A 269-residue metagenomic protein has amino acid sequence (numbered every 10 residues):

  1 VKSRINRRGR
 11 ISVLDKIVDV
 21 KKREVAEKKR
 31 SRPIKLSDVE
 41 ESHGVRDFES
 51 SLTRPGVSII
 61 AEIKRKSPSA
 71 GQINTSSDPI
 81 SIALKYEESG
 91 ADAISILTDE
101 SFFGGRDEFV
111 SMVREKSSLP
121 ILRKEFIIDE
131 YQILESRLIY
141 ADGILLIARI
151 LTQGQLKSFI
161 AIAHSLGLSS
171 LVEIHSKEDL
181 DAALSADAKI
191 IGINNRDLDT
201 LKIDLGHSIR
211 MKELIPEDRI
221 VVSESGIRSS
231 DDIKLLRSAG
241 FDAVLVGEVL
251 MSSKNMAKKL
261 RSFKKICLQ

Functional and structural regions predicted by a protein language model:
G9-N74: An N-cap/entry alpha-helix motif that binds or orients negatively charged groups
I17, A61, Y86, I94 (+5 more regions): Conserved, mostly hydrophobic/aromatic
V20, K64-K66, D99, F126 (+5 more regions): Active-site beta-loop-alpha junctions enriched in small/polar residues
I63, S69-L171, K177-A182, S208-M211: N-terminal active-site wall of soluble small-molecule enzyme domains
I128-Y140, H175-A186, S223, I227-V246: Catalytic cores of alpha/beta
E135-Q155, G192-L201, F241-K259: Glycine-rich phosphate-binding active-site loops on the catalytic face of alpha/beta enzymes
I190-V246: Catalytic-face loop-and-helix region of soluble metabolic enzyme cores
R210-L214, R237, S252-Q269: C-terminal helical cap(s) of enzyme catalytic domains, especially alpha/beta-barrels
